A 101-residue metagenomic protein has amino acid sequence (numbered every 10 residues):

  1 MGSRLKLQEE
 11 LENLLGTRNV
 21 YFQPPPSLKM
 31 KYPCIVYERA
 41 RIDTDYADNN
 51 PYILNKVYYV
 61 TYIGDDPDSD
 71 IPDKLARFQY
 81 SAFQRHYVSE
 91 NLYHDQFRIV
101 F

Functional and structural regions predicted by a protein language model:
M1-I42, N50: Small/polar-rich, solvent-exposed N-terminal microdomains that initiate assembly or binding
N13, D65, R77-Y80: Short, intrinsically disordered, mixed-charge
V20-Y21, S69, Q96: Signature of extracytoplasmic/envelope-associated structural regions
D45: Acidic/His-leaning functional-site neighborhoods
D48-L54: Vicinal oxygen chelate
L54-D65, Y93-F101: Oligomerization/assembly interface segments of phage tail-like spikes and tubes
P67-D73: Short, conserved charged micro-motifs
D73-F101: Acidic-leaning, charged glycine-interspersed low-complexity segments
